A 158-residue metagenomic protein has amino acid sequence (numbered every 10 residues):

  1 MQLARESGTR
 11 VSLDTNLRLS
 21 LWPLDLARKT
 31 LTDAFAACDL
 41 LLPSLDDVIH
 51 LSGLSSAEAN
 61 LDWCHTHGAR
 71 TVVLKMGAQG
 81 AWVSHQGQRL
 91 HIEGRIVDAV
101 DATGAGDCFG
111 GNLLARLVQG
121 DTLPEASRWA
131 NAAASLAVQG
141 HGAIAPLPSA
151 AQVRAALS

Functional and structural regions predicted by a protein language model:
M1-D62, Q79-A81: Conserved beta-alpha-beta core of the PfkB/ribokinase-like small-molecule kinase fold
Q2-E6, G53-S158: Conserved phosphate-binding/catalytic region of the ribokinase-like
